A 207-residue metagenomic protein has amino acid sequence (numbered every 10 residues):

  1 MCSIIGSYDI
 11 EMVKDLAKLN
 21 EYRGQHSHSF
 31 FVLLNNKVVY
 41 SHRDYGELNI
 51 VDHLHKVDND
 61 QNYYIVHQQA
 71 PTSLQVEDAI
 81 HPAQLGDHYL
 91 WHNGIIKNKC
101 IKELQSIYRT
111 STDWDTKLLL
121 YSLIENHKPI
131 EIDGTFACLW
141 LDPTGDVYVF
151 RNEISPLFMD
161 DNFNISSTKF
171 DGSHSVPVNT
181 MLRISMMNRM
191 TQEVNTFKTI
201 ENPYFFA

Functional and structural regions predicted by a protein language model:
M1-A207: Conserved short alpha-helical segments that host acidic/polar catalytic motifs at enzyme active sites
